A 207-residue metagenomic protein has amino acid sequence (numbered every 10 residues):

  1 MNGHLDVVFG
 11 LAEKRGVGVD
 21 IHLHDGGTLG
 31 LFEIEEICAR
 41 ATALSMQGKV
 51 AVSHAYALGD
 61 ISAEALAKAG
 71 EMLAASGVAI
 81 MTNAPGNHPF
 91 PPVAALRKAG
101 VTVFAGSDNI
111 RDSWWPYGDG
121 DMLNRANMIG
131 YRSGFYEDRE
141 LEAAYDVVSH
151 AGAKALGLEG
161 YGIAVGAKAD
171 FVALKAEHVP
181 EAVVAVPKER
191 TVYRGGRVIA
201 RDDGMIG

Functional and structural regions predicted by a protein language model:
M1-P91, R111: Active-site core of metal-dependent hydrolases
N2, L31, A63, A67 (+7 more regions): Electropositive phosphate-/nucleotide-binding environments in soluble metabolic enzymes
L31, F90-P92, W115, D170 (+2 more regions): Short glycine-/acidic-enriched loop or helix-start segments at secondary-structure transitions that form or flank
A39-V50, G77, A94-A176: His/Asp/Glu-enriched, well-ordered alpha-helical/loop segment that forms or immediately abuts the divalent-metal
L58, M128, R132, V198-I199: Active-site/binding-pocket entry motifs
D60, S113, R139, A182 (+1 more regions): Glycine/Thr-rich phosphate-binding loops of Rossmann-like dinucleotide-binding domains
V165-G207: C-terminal cap of metal-dependent C-N hydrolases
